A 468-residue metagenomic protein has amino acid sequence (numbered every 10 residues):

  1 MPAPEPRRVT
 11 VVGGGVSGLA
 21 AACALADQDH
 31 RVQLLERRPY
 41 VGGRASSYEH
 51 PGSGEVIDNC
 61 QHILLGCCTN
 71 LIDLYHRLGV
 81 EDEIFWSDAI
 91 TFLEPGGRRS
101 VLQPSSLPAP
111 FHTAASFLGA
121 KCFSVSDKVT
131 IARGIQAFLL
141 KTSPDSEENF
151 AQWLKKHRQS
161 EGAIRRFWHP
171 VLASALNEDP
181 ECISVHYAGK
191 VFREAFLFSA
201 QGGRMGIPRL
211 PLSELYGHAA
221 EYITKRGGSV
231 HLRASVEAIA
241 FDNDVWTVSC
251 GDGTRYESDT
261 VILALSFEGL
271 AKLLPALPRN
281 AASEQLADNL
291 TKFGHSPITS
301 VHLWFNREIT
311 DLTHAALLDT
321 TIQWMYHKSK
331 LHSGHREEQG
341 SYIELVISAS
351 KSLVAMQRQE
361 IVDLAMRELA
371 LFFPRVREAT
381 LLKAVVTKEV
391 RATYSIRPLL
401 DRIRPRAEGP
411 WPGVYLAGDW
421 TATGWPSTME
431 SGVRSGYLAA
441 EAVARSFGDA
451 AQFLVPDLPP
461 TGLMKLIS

Functional and structural regions predicted by a protein language model:
M1-V9, D27-Q28, L463-S468: Extreme N-terminal leader/targeting segments of oxidoreductases
P4, A234-V376: Mid-domain catalytic core of redox enzymes that form a hydrophobic substrate pocket/lid adjacent to a catalytic redox
R7-L34: N-terminal Rossmann-like FAD-binding beta1-loop-alpha1 element of flavoenzymes
A26-P51: Glycine-rich FAD pyrophosphate-binding loop
S46, S53-W86: Conserved FAD-binding subdomain of flavin-dependent enzymes
L71-I72, H76-R77, E81-G189, A200-G202: Mobile amphipathic helical/loop "lid" adjacent to a hydrophobic cofactor/ligand pocket
V191-C250, Y256-T260: Helical element adjacent to the flavin cofactor pocket in flavoenzyme catalytic cores
D311, A315-S468: Conserved flavin/dinucleotide-binding core of flavoenzymes
